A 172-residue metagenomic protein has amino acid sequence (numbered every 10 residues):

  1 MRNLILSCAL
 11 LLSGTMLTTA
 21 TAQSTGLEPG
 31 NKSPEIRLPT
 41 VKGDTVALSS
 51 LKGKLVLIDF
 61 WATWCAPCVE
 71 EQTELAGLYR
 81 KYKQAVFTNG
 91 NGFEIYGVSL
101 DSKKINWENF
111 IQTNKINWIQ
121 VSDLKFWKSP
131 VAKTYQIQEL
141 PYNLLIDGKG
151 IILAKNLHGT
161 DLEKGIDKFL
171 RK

Functional and structural regions predicted by a protein language model:
M1-G26: Bacterial Sec-dependent N-terminal signal peptides
T21-S49, R171: N-terminal "domain-start" segment that seeds a small globular fold
S33-P34, V56, L140-P141: Short loop/turn microsegments at loop-to-beta-strand junctions
P39, Y96, D101-K103, E108-Y142 (+1 more regions): Short, internal strand/loop/helix patches that form the active-site neighborhood or redox-interaction surface
A47-V69, L75: Short active-site neighborhood of thiol/selenol oxidoreductases, capturing the structured segment around
E70-G97, R171: Conserved helix-turn-beta segment immediately C-terminal to the redox Cys motif in thioredoxin-like folds
Q72, A76-Y79, K104-E108, E163-D167: Extracytoplasmic/secreted envelope proteins and their assembly/folding machinery, especially bacterial periplasmic
L140, L145-K172: Thiol-/selenol-based redox modules, centered on thioredoxin-like and closely related oxidoreductase domains
